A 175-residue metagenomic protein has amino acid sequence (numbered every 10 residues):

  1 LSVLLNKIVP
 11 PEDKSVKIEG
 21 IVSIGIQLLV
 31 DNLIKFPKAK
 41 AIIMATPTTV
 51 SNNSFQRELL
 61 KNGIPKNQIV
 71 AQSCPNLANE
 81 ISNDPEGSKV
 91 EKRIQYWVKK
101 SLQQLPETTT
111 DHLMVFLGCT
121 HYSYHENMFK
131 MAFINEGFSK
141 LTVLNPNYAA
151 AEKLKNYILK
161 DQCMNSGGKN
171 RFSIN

Functional and structural regions predicted by a protein language model:
L1-N175: Non-catalytic structural scaffold of enzyme domains
